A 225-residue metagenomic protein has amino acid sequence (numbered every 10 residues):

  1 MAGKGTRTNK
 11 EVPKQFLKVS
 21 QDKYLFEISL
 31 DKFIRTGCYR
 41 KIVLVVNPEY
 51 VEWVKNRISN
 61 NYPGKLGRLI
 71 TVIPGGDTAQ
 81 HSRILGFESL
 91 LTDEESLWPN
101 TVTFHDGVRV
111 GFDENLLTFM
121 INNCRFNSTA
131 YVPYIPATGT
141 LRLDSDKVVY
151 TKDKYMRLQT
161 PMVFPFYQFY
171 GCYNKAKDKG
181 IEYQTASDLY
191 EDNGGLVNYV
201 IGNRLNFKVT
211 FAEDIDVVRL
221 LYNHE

Functional and structural regions predicted by a protein language model:
M1-V51: N-terminal glycine-rich phosphate-binding loop and ensuing alpha1 helix
F26, V51, R83, L117 (+3 more regions): A general structural signal for well-ordered alpha-helical segments in protein cores
T36-C38, N60-L69: Short helix-capping segments at alpha-helix termini
R40-I42, T129, L196: Residues at the starts of beta-strands that form the adenosine-phosphate
E52-R57: Acidic helix N-cap motif at the loop->helix transition within catalytic regions of sugar-transfer enzymes
L69, I73-D144, Q159: Conserved beta-loop-beta/alpha segment of the NTase-like Rossmann-fold superfamily that binds/positions NTPs
R142-Y150, Y155: Conserved catalytic core of nucleotide-sugar-dependent glycosyltransferases
M156-E225: Conserved alpha/beta core of the MobA/IspD/sugar-nucleotide pyrophosphorylase nucleotidyltransferase superfamily
